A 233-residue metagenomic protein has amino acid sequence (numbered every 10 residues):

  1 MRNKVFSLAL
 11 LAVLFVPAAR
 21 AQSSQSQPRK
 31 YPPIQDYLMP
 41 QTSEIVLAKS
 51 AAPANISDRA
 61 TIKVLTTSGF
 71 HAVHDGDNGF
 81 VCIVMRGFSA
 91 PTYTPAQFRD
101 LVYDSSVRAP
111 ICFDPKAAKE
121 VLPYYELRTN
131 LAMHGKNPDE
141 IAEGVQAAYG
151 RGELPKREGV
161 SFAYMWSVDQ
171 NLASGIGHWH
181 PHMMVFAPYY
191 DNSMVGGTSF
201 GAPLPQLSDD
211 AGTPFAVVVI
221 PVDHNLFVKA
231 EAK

Functional and structural regions predicted by a protein language model:
M1-L8: Bacterial N-terminal signal peptides that target proteins for export
K4, R20-Q22: Intrinsically disordered, low-complexity regulatory segments in tyrosine-phosphorylation signaling proteins
L8-P17: Bacterial N-terminal signal peptides
S23-K233: Primary mode marks residue(s) on the alpha4-beta5-alpha5 output face of response regulator receiver
